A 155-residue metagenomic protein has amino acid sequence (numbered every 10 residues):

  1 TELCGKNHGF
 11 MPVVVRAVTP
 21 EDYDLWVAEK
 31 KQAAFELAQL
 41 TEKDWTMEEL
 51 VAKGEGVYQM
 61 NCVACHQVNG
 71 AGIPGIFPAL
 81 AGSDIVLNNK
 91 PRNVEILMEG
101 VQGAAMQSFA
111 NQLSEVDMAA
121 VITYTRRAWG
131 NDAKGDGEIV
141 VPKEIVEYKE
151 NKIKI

Functional and structural regions predicted by a protein language model:
T1, V63, P78, Q107: Cys/His/Pro-rich metal-binding microdomains
T1-K31, Q39: Extracellular/periplasmic metallocenter environments
K6-F10, V63-A64, N69-I73, R127-D136 (+1 more regions): Inter-heme linker and motif-flanking segments adjacent to c-type heme-binding CXXCH motifs in c-type cytochromes
M11-V14, P78, A104, K143: Extracytoplasmic/periplasmic beta-strand context in beta-sandwich domains, especially the cupredoxin/COX2 CuA-binding
V15, L80, L97, V121: Hydrophobic, well-ordered secondary-structure elements that form the walls of internal hydrophobic environments
D24-V51, E55, M60, S108-I155: Flexible coil segments in periplasmic/lumen-exposed cytochrome c-class electron-transfer proteins
M47-I73, A81-E99: Sequence/structural segment immediately N-terminal to covalent heme-attachment motifs in c-type and related
N88, R92-A120: Active-site/pore-lining binding-face segments in mid-to-C-terminal subdomains
